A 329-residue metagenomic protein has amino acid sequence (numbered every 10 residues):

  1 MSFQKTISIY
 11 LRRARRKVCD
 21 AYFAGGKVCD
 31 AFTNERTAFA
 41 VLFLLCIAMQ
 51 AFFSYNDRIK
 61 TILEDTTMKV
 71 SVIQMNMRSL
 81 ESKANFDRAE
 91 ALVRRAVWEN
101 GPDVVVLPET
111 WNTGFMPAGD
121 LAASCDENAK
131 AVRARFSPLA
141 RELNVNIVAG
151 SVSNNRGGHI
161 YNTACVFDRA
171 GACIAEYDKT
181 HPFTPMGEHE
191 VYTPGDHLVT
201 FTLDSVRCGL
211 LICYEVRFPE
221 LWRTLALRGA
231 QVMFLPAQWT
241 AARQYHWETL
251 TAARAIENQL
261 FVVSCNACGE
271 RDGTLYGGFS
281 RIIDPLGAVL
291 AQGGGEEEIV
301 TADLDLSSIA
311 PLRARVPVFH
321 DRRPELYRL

Functional and structural regions predicted by a protein language model:
S2, Y22, T37-C46, A51-F52: Intrinsically disordered, low-complexity segments enriched in serine/proline and basic residues
D20-A24, D30-A31, E35, A40 (+1 more regions): Short hydrophobic alpha-helical segments enriched in small aliphatic residues
K27, L45-I47, Y55-R58, E64: Short, positively charged and aromatic/hydrophobic N-terminal segments
M68-E81, V106, T163, E176-D178 (+2 more regions): Active-site-proximal beta-strand elements of phosphoester/diester hydrolases
S82-K83, A91-E176, T240-N258: Cys-nucleophile CN-hydrolase/nitrilase-fold catalytic domain and related Cys-dependent amidase chemistry that acts on
N128, N155-R228, A242-T249, A253 (+3 more regions): Active-site catalytic loop in hydrolytic enzyme cores
N128-V148, R217-V300: CN hydrolase (nitrilase-like) catalytic-core segments centered on the catalytic cysteine and neighboring Lys/Glu
E176, T200, A267-L329: C-terminal beta-strand edge segments of enzyme domains
